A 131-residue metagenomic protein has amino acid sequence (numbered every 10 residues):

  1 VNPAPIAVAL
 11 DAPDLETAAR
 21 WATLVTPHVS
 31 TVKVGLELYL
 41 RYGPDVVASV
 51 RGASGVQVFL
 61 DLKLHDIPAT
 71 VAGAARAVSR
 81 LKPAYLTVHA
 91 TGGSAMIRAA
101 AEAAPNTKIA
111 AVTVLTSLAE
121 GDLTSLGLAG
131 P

Functional and structural regions predicted by a protein language model:
V1, R20-P27, D45-G55, R76-R80 (+1 more regions): Acidic (Asp/Glu)-rich catalytic clusters
V1-R20: N-terminal amphipathic alpha-helix/helix-capping segment at the start of soluble metabolic enzymes
N2-P3, D66, T70-P131: Conserved anion-binding
A4-L10, V32-V34, V58-L62, L86-V88 (+1 more regions): Hydrophobic faces of well-ordered beta-strands that scaffold small-molecule active sites in alpha/beta enzyme cores
A12-L15, L38-L40, T91-S94: Short beta->alpha connector loops
E16, R20, D45, A69 (+1 more regions): Short, contiguous clusters of charged residues that form electrostatic/catalytic patches at enzyme active sites, used
A19, H28-R41: N-terminal beta-alpha supersecondary unit
L36-Y85: Metabolite-binding pocket within alpha/beta catalytic cores that recognizes anionic/polar moieties
